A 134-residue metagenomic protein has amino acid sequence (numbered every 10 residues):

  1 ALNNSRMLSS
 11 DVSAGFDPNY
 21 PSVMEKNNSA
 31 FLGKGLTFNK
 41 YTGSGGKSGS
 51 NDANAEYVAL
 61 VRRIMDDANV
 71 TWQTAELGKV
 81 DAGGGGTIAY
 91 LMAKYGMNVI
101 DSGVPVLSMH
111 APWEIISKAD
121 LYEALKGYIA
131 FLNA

Functional and structural regions predicted by a protein language model:
A1-E25: Long, well-ordered mid-to-C-terminal structural blocks that present hydrophobic/aromatic surfaces
N3, L60-T71, E123-N133: A broadly tuned preference for mixed-charge, low-complexity surface segments
D17-W113: Active-site-adjacent substrate-binding region of metalloamidase/peptidase-like peptide-processing proteins
V104-A134: His/Asp/Glu-rich mid-to-C-terminal helical/loop segments that flank catalytic regions of hydrolases
